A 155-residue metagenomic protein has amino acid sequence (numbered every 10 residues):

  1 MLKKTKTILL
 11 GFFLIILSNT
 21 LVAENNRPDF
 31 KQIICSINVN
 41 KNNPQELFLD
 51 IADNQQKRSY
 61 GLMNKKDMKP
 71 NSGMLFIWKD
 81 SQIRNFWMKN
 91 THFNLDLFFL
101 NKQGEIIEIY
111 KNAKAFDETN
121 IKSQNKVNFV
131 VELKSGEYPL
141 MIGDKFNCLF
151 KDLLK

Functional and structural regions predicted by a protein language model:
L2-L9: Bacterial N-terminal signal peptides that target proteins for export
L9-L17: Bacterial N-terminal signal peptides
L17-E24: Hydrophobic alpha-helical membrane-insertion segments, chiefly the h-region of N-terminal signal peptides
E24-K155: Compact, glycine-rich, soluble single-domain proteins
